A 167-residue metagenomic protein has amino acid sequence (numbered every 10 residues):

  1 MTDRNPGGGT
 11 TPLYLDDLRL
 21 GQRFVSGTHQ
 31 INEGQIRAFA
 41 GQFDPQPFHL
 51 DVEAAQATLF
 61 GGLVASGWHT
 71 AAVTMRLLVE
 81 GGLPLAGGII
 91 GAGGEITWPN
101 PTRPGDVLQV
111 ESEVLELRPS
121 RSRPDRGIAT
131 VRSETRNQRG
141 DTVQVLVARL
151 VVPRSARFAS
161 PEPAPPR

Functional and structural regions predicted by a protein language model:
T2-A65, Q138, R154: Catalytic strand-loop segment that frames the active site of acyl-thioester-processing enzymes
T2-R19, W98-R167: HotDog/MaoC-like acyl-thioester-processing domains
I31, I36, I89-I90, I96 (+1 more regions): Weak global preference for isoleucine
F43-D44, Q56, I89-I90, G127-A129 (+1 more regions): Short, charged/polar low-complexity linear motifs in solvent-exposed/disordered segments
Q56-A65, H69-E116: Hydrophobic beta-strand-centered segment that forms part of the acyl-chain substrate-binding groove
